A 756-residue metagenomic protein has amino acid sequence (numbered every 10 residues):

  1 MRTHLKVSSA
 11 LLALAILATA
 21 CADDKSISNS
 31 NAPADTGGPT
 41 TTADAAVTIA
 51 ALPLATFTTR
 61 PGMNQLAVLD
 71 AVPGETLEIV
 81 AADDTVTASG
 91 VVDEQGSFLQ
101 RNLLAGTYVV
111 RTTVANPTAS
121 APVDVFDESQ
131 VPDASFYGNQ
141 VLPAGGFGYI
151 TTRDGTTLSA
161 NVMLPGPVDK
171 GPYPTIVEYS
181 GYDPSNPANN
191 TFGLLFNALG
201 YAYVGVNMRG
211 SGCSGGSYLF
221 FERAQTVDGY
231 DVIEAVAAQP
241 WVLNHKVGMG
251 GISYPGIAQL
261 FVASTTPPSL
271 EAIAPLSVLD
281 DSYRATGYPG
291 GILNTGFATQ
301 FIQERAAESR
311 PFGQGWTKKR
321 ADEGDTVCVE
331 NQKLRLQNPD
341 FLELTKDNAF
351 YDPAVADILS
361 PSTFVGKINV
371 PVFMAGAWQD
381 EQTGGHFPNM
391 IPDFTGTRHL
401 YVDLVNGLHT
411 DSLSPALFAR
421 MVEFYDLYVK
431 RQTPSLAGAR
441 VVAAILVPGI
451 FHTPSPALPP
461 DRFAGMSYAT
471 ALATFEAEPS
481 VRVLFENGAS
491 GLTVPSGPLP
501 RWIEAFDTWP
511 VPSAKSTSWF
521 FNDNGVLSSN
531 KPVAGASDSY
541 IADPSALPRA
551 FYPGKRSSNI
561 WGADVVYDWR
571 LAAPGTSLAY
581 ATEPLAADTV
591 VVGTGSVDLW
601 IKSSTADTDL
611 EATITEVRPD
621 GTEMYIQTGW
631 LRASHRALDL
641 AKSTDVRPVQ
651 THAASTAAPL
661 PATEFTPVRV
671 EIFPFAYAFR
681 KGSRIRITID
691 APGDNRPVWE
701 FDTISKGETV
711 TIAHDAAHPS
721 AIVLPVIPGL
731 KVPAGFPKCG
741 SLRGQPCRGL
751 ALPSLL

Functional and structural regions predicted by a protein language model:
A20-A46: Ser/Thr-rich, Pro/Gly/Ala-heavy low-complexity intrinsically disordered linkers and tails of secreted extracellular
A43-V72, V86, D127-N139: Extracellular ectodomain segments of secreted/surface proteins
E128-G171, A581, L585-A587: N-terminal cap/lid segment of alpha/beta-hydrolase-fold proteins
P167-A238, P574, A612, R618-P619 (+2 more regions): Cap/lid segment of the alpha/beta-hydrolase catalytic domain
A198, F261-I368, S435-L436, T470-E478: Accessory cap/linker subdomain of secreted extracellular hydrolases
W241-S253: Alpha/beta-hydrolase fold nucleophile elbow
I368, M374-G376: Short beta-strand/loop motif that positions the catalytic acidic residue of the alpha/beta-hydrolase fold
Q432-L756: Glycine/threonine-rich phosphate-binding loop and adjacent beta-strand/alpha-helix elements that clamp
